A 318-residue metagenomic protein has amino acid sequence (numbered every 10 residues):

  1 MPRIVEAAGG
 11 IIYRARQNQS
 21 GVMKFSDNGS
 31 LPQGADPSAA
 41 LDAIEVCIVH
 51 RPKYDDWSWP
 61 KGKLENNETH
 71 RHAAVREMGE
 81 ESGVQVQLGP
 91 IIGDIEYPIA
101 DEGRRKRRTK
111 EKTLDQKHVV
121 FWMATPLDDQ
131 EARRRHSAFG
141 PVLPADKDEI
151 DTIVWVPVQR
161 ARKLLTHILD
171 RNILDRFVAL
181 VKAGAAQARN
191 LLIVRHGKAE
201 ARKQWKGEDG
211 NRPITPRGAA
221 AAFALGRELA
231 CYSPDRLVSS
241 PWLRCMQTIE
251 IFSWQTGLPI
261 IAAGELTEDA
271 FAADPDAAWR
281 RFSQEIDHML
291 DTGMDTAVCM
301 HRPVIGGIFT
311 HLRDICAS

Functional and structural regions predicted by a protein language model:
M1-W59, L191-H196: N-terminal strand-loop-strand
I12-R14, H50, F121-T125, W155: Short, well-ordered beta-strand micro-motif
D55-D56, E131-R195, A201: Nudix hydrolase/Nudix homology domain
S58-D94: The catalytic Nudix box helix
G62, A186-D274, G306: Active-site-proximal alpha-helix that buttresses catalytic centers in soluble enzyme cores
G79-K106, D115, L258-E265: Helix-adjacent hinge/juxtasegments
Y97-F139: Active-site-adjacent beta-strand/loop module that shapes the phosphate/pyrophosphate-binding cleft
A183-G184, S283-S318: Active-site-adjacent alpha-helix immediately C-terminal to a catalytic or transition-state-stabilizing loop
